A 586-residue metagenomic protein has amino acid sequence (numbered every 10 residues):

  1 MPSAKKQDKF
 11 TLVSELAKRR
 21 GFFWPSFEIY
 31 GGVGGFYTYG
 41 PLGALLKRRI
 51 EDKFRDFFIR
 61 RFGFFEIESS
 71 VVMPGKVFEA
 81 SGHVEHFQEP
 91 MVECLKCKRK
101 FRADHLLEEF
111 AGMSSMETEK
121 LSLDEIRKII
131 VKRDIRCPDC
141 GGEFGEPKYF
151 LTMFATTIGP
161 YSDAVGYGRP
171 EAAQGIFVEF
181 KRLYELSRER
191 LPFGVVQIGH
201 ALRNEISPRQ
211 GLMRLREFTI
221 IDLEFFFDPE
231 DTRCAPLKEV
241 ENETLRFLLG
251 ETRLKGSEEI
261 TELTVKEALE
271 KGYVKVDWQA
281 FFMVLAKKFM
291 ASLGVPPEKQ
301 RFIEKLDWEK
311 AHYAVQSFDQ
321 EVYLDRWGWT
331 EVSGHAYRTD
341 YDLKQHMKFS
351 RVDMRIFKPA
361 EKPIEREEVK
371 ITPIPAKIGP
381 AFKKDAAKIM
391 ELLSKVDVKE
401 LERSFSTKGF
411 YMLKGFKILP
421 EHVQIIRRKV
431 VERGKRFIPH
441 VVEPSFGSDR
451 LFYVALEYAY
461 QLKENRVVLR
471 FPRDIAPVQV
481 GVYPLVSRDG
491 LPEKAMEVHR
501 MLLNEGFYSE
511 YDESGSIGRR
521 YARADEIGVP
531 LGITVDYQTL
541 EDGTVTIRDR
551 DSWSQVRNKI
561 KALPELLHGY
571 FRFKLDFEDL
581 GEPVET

Functional and structural regions predicted by a protein language model:
M1-T586: NTP/phosphate- and nucleic-acid-binding module
